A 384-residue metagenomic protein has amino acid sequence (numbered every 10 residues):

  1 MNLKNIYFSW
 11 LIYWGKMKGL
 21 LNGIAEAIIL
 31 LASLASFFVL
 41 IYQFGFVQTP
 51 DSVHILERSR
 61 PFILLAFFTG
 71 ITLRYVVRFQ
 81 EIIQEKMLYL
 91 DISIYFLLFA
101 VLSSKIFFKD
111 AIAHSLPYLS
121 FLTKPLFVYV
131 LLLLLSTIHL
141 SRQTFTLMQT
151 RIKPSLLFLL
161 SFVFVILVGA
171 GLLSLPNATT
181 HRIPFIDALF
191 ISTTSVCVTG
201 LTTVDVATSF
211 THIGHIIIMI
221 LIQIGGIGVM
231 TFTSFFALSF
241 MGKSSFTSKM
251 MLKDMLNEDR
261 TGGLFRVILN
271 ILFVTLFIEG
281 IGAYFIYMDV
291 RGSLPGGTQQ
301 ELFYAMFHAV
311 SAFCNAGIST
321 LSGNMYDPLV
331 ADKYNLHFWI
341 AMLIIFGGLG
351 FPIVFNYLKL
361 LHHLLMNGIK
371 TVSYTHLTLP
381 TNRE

Functional and structural regions predicted by a protein language model:
M1-L377, N382-R383: Membrane-proximal intracellular helices of multi-pass ion channels
